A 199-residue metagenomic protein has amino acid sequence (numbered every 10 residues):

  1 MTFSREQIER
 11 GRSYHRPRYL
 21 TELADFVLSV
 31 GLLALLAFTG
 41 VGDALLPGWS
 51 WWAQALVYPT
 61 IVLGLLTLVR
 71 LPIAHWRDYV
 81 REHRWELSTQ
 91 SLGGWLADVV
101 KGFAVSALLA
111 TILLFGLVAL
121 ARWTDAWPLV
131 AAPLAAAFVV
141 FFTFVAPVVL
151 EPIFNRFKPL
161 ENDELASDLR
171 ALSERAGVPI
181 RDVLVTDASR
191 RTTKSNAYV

Functional and structural regions predicted by a protein language model:
M1-V199: Polar-ligand-bearing catalytic/cofactor-coordination segments of membrane-embedded or membrane-tethered inner-membrane
